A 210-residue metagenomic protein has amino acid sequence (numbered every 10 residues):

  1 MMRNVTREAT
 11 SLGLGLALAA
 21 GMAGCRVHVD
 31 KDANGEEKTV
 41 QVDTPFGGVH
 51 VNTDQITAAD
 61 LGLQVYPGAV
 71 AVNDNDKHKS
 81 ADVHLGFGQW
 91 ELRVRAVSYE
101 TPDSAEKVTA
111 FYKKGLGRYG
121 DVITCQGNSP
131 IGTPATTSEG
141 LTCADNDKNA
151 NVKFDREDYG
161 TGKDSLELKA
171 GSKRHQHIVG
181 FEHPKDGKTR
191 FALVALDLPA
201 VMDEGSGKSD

Functional and structural regions predicted by a protein language model:
M1-A23: Sec-dependent bacterial lipoprotein signal peptides
C25-D210: An acidic-aromatic pocket/loop used at catalytic or ligand-binding sites
